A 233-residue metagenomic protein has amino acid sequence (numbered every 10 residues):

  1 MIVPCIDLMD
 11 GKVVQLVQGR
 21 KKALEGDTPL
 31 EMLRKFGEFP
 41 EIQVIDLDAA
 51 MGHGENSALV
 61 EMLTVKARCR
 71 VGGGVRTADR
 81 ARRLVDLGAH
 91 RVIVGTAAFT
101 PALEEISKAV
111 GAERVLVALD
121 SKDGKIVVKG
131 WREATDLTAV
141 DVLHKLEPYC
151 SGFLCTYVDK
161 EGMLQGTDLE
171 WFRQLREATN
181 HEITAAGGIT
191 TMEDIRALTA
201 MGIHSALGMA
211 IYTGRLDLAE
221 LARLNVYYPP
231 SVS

Functional and structural regions predicted by a protein language model:
M1-C5, E41-V44, R68-R70, H90-I93 (+5 more regions): Structural preference for beta-strand elements that scaffold enzyme active sites
L8-K22, A89-E161: Conserved anion-binding
G19-F36: Short catalytic helix/loop segments, enriched in acidic residues and glycine and frequently bearing histidine
E25, G54-E61, R132-D141, Q165-Q174: Charged helix-capping and loop-helix junction motifs
K35-G37, V85-D86, L146-E147, T199: Non-catalytic positions within long, well-ordered alpha-helices that form the structural scaffold/packing of enzyme
E41-E55, T96, C155-L164: Glycine-rich, proline-tolerant flexible connector loops at the mouths of alpha/beta enzymes
A58-V60, V65-V92, E170-S205: Catalytic cores of alpha/beta
P101-V110, V115-V117, I195, T199-S233: C-terminal helical cap(s) of enzyme catalytic domains, especially alpha/beta-barrels
